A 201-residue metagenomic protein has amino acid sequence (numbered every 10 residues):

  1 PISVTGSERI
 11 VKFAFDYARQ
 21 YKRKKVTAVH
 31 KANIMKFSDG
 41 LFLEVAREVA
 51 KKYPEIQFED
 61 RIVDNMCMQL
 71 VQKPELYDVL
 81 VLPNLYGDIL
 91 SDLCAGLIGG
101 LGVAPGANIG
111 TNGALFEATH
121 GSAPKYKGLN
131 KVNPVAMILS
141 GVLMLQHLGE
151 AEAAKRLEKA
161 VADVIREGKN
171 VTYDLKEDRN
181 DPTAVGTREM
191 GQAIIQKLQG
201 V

Functional and structural regions predicted by a protein language model:
P1-D64: Glycine-rich phosphate/diphosphate-binding loop of Rossmann-like nucleotide-binding domains
G6, I10, P134-S140, M190: Catalytic-loop motifs flanking and including active-site residues across diverse enzymes
K12-D16, V71, V142, I195: Generic structural signal for well-ordered alpha-helical scaffold segments
Y17, V49, M144, V164 (+1 more regions): Short alpha-helical functional segments enriched in proximate histidine and acidic residues
H30, I34-Q57, E158, R166-E189: A cross-family phosphate/adenosyl-ligand binding-site feature
Q69-N170: Glycine-rich phosphate/nucleotide-binding loop
T183-V201: Phosphate-binding loop/pocket of nucleotide- and phosphate-handling active sites
